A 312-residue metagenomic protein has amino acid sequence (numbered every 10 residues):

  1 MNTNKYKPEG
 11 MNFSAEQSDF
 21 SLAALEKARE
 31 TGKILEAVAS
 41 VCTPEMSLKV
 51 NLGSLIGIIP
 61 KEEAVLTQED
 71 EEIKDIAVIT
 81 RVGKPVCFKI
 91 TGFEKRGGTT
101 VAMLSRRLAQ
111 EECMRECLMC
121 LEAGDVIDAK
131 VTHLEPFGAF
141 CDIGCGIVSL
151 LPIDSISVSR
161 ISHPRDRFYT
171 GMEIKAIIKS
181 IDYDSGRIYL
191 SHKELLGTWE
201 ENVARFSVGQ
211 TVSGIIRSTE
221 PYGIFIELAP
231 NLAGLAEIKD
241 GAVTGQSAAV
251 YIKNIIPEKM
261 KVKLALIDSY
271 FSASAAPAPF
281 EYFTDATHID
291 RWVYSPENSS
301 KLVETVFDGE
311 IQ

Functional and structural regions predicted by a protein language model:
M1-L52, I73-V101, D128, P136 (+3 more regions): OB-fold/S1-family RNA-binding modules
E9-L35, E69-V78, S105-A123, S162-R165 (+3 more regions): Short boundary/loop segments of OB/S1/cold-shock single-stranded nucleic-acid-binding domains
K49-G53, I58-E62, M103-R107, F140-G144 (+6 more regions): Short, acidic/hydrophobic/Gly-rich beta-strand patch recurrent on exposed beta strands that often constitutes part
I56-A77, V148-R167, L232-V243: Beta-strand/loop nucleic-acid-binding surfaces
G92, G98-T100, S105-C113, S157-S159: Glycine- and small hydrophobic-enriched segments that form the cores of compact globular domains
Q110-L196: Solenoidal tandem-repeat scaffolds enriched in leucines and small polar residues
F206-E227, L232-L235: A compositional/structural signature marking long, glycine- and acidic/polar-rich segments with frequent tryptophans
